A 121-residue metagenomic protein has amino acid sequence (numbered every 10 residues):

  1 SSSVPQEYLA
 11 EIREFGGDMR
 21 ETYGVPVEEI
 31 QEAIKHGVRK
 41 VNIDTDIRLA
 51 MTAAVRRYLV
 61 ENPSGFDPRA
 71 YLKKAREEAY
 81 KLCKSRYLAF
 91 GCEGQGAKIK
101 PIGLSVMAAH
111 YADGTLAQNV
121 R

Functional and structural regions predicted by a protein language model:
S1-Y8, M19-R20, P26-Q31: A structural signal for small-residue-enriched, beta-sheet-centric alpha/beta enzyme cores and oligomeric scaffold folds
R13-M19: Compositionally biased, low-complexity linear motifs
E14, V25-R121: C-terminal alpha-helical cap/extension of soluble enzyme domains
